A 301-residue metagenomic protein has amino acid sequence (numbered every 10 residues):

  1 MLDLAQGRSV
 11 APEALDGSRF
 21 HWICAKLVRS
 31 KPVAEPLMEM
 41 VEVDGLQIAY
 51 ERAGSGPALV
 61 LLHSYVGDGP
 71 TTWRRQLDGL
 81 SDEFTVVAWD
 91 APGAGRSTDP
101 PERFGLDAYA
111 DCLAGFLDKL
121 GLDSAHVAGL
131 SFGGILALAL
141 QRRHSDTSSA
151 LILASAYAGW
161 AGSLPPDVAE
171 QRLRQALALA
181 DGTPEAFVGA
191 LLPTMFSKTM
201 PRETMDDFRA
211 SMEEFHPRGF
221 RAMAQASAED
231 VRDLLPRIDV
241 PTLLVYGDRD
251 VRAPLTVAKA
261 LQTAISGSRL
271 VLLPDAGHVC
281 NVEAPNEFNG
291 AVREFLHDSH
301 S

Functional and structural regions predicted by a protein language model:
V43-T98: Conserved HGGG/HGGXW glycine-rich cap/lid loop of the alpha/beta-hydrolase fold
R74, D78, V87-A128, G290: Active-site loop/oxyanion-hole signature of alpha/beta-hydrolase fold enzymes
G129, G133, A137: Gly/Ala-rich beta-loop-alpha elbow adjacent to hydrolase catalytic centers
L138, R142-R143, S148-A180: Flexible "cap/lid" loop of the alpha/beta hydrolase fold
S163-V168, D181-P236: Conserved alpha/beta-hydrolase catalytic His-Asp/Glu region
I238, L244-Y246: Short beta-strand/loop motif that positions the catalytic acidic residue of the alpha/beta-hydrolase fold
D248-A253: Acidic catalytic loop of the alpha/beta-hydrolase fold
S268-S301: Catalytic active-site module of serine/aspartate enzymes centered on a nucleophile-bearing elbow/loop
